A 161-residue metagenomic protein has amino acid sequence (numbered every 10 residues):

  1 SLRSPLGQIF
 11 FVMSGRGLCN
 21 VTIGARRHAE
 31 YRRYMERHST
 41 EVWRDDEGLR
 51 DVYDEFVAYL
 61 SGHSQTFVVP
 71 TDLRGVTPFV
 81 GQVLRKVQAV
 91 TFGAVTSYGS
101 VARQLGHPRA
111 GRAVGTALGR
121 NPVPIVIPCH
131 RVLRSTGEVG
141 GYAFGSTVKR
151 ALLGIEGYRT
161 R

Functional and structural regions predicted by a protein language model:
S1-R109, I155-R161: Basic nucleic-acid-binding alpha-helical/helix-turn surface characteristic of O6-alkylguanine DNA
R109-R112, R131: Short, cationic motifs built from Arg/Lys/His that form the positively charged side of catalytic pockets
V114-P124: Regulatory, non-catalytic segments
I125-V132: Short Lys/Arg-enriched helix C-cap and helix-to-coil transition segments that create basic nucleic-acid-contact patches
S135-R161: …primarily DNA-binding HTH/wHTH and HhH modules…
